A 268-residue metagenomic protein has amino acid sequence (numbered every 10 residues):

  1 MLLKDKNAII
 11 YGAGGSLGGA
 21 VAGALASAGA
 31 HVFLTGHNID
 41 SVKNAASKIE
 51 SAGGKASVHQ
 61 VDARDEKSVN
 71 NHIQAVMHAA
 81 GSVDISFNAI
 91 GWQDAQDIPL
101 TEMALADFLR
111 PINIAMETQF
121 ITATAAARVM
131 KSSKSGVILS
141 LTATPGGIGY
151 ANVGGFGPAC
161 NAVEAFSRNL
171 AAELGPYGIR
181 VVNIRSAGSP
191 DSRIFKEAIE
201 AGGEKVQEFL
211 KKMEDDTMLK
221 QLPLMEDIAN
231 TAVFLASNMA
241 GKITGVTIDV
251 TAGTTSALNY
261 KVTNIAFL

Functional and structural regions predicted by a protein language model:
G14-G15, N38: Conserved glycine-rich cofactor-binding loop
N70, G91-L109, S132, N152-G155 (+1 more regions): Conserved mid-core segment of classical short-chain dehydrogenase/reductases
W92-Q93, L139-A162, S167-P176, R185-P190 (+1 more regions): Catalytic loop of short-chain dehydrogenase/reductase
D97, T244-L268: Short C-terminal tail/terminal secondary-structure segment of NAD(P)H-dependent dehydrogenase/reductase domains
T101-I121, S135, L139, V163: Catalytic Tyr-X3-Lys loop
R128, A172-P176, G241: Alpha-helical segment proximal to the catalytic Tyr-Lys
P176, G188-D216, N259-L268: A glycine/serine/threonine-rich, flexible loop-to-helix segment that serves as the NAD(P) cofactor-binding "lid"
N183, E204-I243, I248-A252: C-terminal helical subdomain
